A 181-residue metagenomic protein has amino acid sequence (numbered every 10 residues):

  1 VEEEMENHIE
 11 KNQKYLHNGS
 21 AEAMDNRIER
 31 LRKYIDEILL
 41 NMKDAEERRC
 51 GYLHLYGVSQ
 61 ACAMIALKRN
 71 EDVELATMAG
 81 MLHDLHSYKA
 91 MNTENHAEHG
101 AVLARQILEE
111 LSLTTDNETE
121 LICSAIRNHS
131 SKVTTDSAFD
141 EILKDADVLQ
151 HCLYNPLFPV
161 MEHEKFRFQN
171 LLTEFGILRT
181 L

Functional and structural regions predicted by a protein language model:
E6-K33, K43-E71, L82, E110-L113 (+1 more regions): Divalent metal-dependent phosphate-bond-processing catalytic cores, especially two-metal-ion Mg2+/Mn2+ enzymes that act
V58-S59, N95-E110: An active-site-proximal "capping" alpha-helix that borders the catalytic cofactor pocket
V73-M91, H96, G100, L121-S130: His-Asp-centered metal-binding catalytic motifs of divalent-metal-dependent phosphohydrolases/nucleases
M91, L113-T114: Short acidic, glycine/proline-enriched loop segments that cap or flank alpha-helices
D116-E120: All-alpha amphipathic helical-bundle segments outside canonical DNA-binding/catalytic cores that form hydrophobic
